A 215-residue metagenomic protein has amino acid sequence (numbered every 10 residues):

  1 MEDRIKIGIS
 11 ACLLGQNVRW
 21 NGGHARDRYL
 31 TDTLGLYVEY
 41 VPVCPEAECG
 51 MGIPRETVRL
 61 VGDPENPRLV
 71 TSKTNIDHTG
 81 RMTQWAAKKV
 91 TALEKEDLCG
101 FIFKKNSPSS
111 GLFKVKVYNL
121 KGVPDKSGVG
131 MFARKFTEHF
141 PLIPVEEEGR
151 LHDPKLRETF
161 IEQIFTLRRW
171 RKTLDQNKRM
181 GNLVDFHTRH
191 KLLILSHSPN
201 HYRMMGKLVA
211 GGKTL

Functional and structural regions predicted by a protein language model:
E2-I7: Extreme N-terminal starter segment of soluble prokaryotic enzymes
S10-A11, C44, I102-N106: Short beta-strand segments
L14-G22: Short N-terminal binding/cap micro-motifs at the start of the first secondary-structure element
G23-V41: Short catalytic helix/loop segments, enriched in acidic residues and glycine and frequently bearing histidine
E48-P64: N-terminal beta-loop-helix "entrance" segment that forms/cooperates in small-molecule cofactor or anionic ligand
T74-K95: Glycine-rich anion/phosphate-binding loops
K89-T166: Internal, conserved structured core segments that host functional sites
E162-K213: A conserved mid-domain beta-alpha-beta active-site/ligand-binding segment of alpha/beta enzyme cores
